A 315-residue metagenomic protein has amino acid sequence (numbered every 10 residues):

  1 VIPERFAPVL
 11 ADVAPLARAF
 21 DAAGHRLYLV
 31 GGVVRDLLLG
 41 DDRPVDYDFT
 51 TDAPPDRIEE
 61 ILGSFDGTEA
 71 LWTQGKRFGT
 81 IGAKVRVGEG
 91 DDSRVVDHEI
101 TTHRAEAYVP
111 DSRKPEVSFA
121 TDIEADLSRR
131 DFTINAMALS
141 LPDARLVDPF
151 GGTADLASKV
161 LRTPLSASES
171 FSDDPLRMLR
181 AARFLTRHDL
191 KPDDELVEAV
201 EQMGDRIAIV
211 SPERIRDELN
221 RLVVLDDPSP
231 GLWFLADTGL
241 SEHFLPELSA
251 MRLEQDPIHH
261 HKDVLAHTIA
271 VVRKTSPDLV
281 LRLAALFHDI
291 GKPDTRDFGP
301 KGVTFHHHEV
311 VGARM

Functional and structural regions predicted by a protein language model:
V1-M315: Catalytic cores of the polymerase beta-like nucleotidyltransferase superfamily and closely associated nucleotide
